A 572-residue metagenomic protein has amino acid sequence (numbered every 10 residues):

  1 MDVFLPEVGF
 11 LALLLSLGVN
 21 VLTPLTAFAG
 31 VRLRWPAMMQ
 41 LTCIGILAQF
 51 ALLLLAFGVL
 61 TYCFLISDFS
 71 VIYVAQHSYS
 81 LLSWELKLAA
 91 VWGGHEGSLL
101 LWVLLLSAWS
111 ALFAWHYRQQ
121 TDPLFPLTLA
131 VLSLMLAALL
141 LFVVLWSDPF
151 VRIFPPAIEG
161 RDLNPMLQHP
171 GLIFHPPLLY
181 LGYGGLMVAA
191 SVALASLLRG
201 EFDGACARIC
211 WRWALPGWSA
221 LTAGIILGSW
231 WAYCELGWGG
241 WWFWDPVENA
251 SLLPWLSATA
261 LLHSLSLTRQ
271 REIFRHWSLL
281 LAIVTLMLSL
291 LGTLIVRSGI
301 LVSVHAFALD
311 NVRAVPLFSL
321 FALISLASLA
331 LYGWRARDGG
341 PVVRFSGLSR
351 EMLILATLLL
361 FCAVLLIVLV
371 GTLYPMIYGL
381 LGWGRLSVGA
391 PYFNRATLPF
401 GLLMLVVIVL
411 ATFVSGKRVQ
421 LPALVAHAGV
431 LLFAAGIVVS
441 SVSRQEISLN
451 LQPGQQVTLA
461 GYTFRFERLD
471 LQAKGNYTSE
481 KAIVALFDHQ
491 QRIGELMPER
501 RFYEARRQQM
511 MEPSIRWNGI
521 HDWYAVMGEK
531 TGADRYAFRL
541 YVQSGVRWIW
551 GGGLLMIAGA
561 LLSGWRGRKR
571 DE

Functional and structural regions predicted by a protein language model:
D2-E572: Solvent-exposed, non-transmembrane regions of integral membrane proteins
